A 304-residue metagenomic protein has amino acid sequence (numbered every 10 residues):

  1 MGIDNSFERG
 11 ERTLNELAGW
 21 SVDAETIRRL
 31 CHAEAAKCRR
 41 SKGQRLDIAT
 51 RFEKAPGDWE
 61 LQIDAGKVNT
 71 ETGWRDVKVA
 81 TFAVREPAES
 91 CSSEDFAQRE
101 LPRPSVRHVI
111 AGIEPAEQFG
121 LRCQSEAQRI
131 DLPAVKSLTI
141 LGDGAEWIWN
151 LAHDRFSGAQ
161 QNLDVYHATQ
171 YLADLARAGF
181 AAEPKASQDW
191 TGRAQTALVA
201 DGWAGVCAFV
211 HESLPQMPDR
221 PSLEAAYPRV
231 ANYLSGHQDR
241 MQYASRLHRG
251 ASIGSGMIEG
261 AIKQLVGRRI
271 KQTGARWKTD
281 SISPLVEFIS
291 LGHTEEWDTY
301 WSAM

Functional and structural regions predicted by a protein language model:
M1-M304: Catalytic center-proximal scaffold of phosphoryl-transfer enzymes
